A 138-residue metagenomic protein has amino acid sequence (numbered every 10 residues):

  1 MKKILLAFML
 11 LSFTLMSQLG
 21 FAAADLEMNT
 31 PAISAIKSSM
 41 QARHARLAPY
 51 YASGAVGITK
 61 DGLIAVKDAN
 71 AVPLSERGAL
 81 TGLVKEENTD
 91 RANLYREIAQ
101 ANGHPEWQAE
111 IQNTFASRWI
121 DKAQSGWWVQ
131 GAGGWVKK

Functional and structural regions predicted by a protein language model:
M1-I4: Positively charged n-region of N-terminal signal peptides that target proteins for export
A7-S17: Bacterial N-terminal signal peptides
M16-A24: Bacterial Sec-dependent signal peptides at the C-terminal "C-region" and cleavage site
A23-R77, G82, E86, A101-K138: Amphipathic, charged alpha-helical segments and their helix-to-coil junctions in extracytoplasmic/peripheral assemblies
